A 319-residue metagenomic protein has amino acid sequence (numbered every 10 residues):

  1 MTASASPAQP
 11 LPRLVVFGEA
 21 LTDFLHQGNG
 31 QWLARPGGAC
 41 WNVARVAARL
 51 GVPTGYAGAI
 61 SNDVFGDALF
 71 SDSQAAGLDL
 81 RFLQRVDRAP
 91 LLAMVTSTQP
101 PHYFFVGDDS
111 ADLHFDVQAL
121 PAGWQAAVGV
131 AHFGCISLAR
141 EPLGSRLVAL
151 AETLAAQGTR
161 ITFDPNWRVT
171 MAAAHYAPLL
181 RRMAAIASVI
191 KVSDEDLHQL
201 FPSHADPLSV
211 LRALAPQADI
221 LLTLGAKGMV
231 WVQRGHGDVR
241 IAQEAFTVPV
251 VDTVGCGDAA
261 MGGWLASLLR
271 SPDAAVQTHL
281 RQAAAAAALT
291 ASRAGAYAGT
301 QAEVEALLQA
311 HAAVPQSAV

Functional and structural regions predicted by a protein language model:
M1-L78, S317-V319: Glycine-rich phosphate/adenosyl-contacting loop at the front of the ribokinase-like
M1-R13, H204-V319: Conserved phosphate-binding/catalytic region of the ribokinase-like
L11, A127-V128, G158, A187 (+1 more regions): Short, well-ordered alpha-helix to beta-strand connector turns
P53-C135, L308-V319: Conserved N-terminal subdomain of the carbohydrate kinase-like
G123-W124, R182-M183, A213: Structural alpha-helical scaffold elements that stabilize or flank donor/cofactor-binding regions in carbohydrate
V130, I136-V210, K227-G228, G235: Conserved beta-alpha-beta core of the PfkB/ribokinase-like small-molecule kinase fold
